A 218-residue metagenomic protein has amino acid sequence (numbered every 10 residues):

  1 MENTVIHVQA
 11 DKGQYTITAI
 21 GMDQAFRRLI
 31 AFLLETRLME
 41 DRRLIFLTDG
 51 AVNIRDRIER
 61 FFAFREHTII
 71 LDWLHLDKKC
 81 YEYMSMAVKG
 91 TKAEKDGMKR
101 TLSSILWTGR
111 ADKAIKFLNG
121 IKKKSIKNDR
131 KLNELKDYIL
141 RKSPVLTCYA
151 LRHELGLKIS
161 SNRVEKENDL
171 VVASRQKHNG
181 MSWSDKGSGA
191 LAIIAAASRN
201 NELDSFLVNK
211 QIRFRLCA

Functional and structural regions predicted by a protein language model:
M1-A218: Catalytic center-proximal scaffold of phosphoryl-transfer enzymes
